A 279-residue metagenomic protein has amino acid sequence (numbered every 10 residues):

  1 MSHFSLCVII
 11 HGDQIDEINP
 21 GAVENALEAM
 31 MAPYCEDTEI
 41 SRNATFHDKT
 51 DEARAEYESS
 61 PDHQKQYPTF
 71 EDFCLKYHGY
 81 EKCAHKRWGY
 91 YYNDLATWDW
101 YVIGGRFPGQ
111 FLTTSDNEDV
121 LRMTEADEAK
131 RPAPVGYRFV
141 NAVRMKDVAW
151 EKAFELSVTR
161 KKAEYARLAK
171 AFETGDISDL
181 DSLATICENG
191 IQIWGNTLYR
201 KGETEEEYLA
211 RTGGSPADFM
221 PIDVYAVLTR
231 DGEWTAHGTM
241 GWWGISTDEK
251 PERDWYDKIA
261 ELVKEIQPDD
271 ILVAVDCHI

Functional and structural regions predicted by a protein language model:
M1-E261, E265: Acidic (Asp/Glu-rich) sequence patches and key acidic residues that form negatively charged surfaces used
D269-I279: C-terminal or internal capping secondary-structure element at the end of a domain, subdomain, or sheet
